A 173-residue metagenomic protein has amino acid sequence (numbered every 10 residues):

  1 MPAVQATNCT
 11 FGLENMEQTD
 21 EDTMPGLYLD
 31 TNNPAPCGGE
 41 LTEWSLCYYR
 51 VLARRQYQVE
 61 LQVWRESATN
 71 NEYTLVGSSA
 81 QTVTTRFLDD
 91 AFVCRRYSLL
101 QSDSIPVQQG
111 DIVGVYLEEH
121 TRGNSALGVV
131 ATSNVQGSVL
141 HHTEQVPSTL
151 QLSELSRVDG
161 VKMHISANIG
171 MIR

Functional and structural regions predicted by a protein language model:
M1-A91, S102-I112, Y116-R173: Beta-sheet-rich sandwich/jelly-roll-like modules and their strand-loop junctions
R95-Y97: Short strand-edge motifs at loop-to-beta-strand transitions and within beta-strands of extracellular beta-rich domains
